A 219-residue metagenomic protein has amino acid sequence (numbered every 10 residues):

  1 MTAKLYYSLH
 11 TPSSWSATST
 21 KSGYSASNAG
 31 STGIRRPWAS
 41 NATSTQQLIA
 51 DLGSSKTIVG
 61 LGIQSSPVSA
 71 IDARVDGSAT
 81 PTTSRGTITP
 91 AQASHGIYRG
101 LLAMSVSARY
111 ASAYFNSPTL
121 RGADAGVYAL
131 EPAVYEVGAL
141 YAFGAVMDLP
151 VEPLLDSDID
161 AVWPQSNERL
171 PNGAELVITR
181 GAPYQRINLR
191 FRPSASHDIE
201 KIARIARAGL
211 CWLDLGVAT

Functional and structural regions predicted by a protein language model:
M1-Q46, D51, S55-V68, T83-R85 (+2 more regions): Extracellular/virion structural assembly segments
V68-A79: Short, surface-exposed beta-strand/strand-loop-strand elements in extracellular ectodomains
